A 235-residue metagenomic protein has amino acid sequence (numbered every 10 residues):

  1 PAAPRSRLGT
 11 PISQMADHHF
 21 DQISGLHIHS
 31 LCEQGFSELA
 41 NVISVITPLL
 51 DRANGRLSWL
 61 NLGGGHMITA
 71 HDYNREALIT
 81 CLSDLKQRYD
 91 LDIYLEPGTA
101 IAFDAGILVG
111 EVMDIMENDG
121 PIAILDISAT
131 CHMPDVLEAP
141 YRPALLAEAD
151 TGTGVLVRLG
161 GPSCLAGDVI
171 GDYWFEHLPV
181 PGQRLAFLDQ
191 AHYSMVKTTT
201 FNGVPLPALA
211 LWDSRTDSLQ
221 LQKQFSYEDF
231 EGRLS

Functional and structural regions predicted by a protein language model:
P1-N61, H71-Y73, C81-D84: Active-site-proximal beta-alpha core segment in soluble small-molecule metabolic enzymes
F20-D21, L31, P48-G55, Q87 (+4 more regions): Generic secondary-structure signature for well-ordered alpha-helical cores
D21-H27, L57-N61, D90-Y94, I122-I124 (+1 more regions): Structural preference for beta-strand elements that scaffold enzyme active sites
I28-E33, L60-M67, G98-A100, S128-T130 (+1 more regions): Active-site beta-loop-alpha junctions enriched in small/polar residues
F36, I68-D72, F103, M133: Active-site-proximal flexible loops/turns
W59-N61, M67, L78, L82 (+2 more regions): Oxyanion-binding "anion nests"
C81, D92-S235: Charged (often Lys/Glu-rich) extended helix/loop segments that serve as interaction or gating elements
